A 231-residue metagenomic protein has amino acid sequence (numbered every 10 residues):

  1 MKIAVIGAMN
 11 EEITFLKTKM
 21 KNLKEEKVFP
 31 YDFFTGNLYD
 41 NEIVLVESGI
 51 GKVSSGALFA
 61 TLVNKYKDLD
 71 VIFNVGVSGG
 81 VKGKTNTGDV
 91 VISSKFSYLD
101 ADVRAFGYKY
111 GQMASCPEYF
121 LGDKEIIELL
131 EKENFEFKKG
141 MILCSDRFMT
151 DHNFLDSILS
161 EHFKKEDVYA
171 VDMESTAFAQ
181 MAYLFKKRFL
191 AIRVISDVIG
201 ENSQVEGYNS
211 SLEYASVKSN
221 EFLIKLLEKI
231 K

Functional and structural regions predicted by a protein language model:
K2, K27-K231: Glycine-rich phosphate- or other oxyanion-binding loops that anchor nucleotides, phosphorylated ligands
K2-M20: Short, conserved "active-site rim" segments that organize catalytic pockets and cofactor/ligand binding
M20-K21, Y31: Short small/polar-residue motifs
K21-N22, L62: Short, solvent-exposed amphipathic alpha-helical segments in soluble enzyme and RNA/protein-processing domains
